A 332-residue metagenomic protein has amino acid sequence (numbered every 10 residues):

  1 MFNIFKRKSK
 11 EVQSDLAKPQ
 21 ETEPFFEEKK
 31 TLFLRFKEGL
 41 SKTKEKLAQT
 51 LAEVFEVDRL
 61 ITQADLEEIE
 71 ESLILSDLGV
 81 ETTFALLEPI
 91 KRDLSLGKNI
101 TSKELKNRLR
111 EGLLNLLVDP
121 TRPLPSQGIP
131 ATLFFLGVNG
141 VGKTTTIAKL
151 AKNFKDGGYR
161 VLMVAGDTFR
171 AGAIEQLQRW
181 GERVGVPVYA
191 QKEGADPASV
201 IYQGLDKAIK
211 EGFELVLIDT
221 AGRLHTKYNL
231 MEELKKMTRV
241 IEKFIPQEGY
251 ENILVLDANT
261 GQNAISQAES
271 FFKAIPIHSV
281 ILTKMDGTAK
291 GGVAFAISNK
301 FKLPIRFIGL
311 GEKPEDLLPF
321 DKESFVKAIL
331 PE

Functional and structural regions predicted by a protein language model:
M1-R122, G128-F134, D156, V161: Non-catalytic terminal/linker segments enriched in charged/polar, low-complexity residues
L114-L116, R122-E332: P-loop/Walker A NTP-binding module and the surrounding RecA-like catalytic core of P-loop NTPases
